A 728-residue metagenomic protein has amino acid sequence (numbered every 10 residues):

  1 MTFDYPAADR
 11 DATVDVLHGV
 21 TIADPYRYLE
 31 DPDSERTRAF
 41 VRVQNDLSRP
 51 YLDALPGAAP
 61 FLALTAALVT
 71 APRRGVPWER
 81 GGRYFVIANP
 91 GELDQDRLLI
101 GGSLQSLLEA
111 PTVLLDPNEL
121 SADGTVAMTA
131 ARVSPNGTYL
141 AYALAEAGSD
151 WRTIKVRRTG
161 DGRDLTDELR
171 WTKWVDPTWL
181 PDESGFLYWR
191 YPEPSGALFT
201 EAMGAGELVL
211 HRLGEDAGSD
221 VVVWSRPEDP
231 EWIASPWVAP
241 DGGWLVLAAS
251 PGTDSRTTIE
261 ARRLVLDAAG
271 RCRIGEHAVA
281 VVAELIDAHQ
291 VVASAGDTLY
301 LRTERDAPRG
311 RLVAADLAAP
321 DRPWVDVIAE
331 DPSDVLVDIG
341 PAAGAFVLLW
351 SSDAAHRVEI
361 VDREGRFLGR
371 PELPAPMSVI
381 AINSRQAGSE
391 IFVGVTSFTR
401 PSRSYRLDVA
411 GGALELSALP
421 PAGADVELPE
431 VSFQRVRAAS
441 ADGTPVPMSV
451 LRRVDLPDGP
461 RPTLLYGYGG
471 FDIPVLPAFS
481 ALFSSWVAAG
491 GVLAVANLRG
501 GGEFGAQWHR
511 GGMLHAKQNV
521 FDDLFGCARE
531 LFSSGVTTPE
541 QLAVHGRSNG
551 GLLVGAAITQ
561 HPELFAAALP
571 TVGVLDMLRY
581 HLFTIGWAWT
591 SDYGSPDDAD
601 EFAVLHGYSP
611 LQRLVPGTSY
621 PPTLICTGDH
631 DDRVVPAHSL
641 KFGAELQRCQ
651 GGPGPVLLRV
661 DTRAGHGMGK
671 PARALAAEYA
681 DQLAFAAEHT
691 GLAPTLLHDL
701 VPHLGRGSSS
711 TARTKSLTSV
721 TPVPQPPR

Functional and structural regions predicted by a protein language model:
E35, A39-R132, A143, W232-S294 (+6 more regions): Non-catalytic accessory segments flanking enzyme active sites
Y84, G137-L140, F186-L187, L245 (+3 more regions): Hydrophobic beta-strand positions that form the internal "hydrophobic ladder" of WD40/Gbeta-like beta-propeller blades
N89-D96, S121-T125, L144-T153, L169-K173 (+7 more regions): A flexible loop/linker signature enriched in serine peptidases of the S9 family
I100-G102, K155-T159, A202-E215, I259-L266 (+2 more regions): Beta-propeller blade signature
P111, P117, T159-W171, E215-P227 (+3 more regions): Blade-edge beta-strand/turn elements of extracellular beta-propeller and related beta-sheet repeat scaffolds
N118-A131, A143-S149, R163-T166, V409-G412 (+6 more regions): Cap/lid segment of the alpha/beta-hydrolase catalytic domain
R226-P323, I328-D331, I339, F346 (+2 more regions): Long hydrophobic segments that form regular secondary structure
V495-G705, V720-V723: Active-site-proximal cap/loop segments of hydrolase catalytic domains
